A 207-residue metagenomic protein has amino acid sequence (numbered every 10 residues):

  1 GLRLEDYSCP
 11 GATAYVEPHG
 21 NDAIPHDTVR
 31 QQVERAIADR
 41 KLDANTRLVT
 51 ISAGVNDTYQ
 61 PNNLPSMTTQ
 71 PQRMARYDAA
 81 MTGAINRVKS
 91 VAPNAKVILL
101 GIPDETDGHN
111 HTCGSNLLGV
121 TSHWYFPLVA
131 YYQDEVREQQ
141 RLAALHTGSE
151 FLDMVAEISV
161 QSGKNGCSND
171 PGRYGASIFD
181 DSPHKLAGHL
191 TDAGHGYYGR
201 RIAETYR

Functional and structural regions predicted by a protein language model:
G1-A75, A79: Conserved SGNH/GDSL esterase-like catalytic core that processes O-acyl groups on lipids and polysaccharides
R3, N94-K96: Residues at the starts of beta-strands that form the adenosine-phosphate
D6-S8, G101, D153-V155: Residue-level recognition of beta-strand->loop/alpha-helix junctions
R35-D39, G83-V88, L142, R201 (+1 more regions): A generic secondary-structure signal
A44-N62, T68-K89, I98-L99, P103-F151: Conserved N-terminal glycine/acidic-rich loop preference
E105-R207: Catalytic His-Asp segment of secreted/periplasmic serine-dependent ester chemistry enzymes
